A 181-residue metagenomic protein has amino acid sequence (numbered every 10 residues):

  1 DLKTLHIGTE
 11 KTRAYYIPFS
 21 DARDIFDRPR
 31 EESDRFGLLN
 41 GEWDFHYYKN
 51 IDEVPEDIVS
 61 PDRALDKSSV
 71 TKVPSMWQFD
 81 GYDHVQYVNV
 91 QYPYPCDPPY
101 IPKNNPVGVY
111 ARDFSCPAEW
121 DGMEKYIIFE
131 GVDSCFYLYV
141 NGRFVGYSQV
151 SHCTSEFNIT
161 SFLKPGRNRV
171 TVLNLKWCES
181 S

Functional and structural regions predicted by a protein language model:
D1-G37: N-terminal pre-domain segments of enzymes
T4-E10, P29-R30, D44-Y48, M76-V85 (+1 more regions): Accessory beta-strand-rich segments of carbohydrate-active enzymes
A22-R23, R63-A64, E179-S181: Short, intrinsically disordered, charge-balanced linker/junction segments flanking boundaries in proteins
R35-H46: Mature N-terminal segment immediately following signal peptide/propeptide cleavage in secreted/periplasmic
N40, L65, Y110-A111: Hydrophobic residues on conserved beta-strands that form the core of alpha/beta folds
V54-V73: Short Gly/aromatic-enriched secondary-structure transition segments
Y87-P99: N-terminal glycine-rich cofactor-binding segment
